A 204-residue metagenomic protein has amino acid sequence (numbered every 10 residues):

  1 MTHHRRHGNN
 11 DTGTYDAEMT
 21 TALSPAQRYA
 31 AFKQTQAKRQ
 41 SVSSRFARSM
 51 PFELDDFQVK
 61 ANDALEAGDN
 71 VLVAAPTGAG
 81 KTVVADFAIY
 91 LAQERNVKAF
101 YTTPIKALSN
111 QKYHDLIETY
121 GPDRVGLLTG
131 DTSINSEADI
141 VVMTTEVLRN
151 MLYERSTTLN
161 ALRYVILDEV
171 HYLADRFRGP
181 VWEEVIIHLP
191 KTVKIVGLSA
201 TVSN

Functional and structural regions predicted by a protein language model:
M1-D63, A67-N70: Helicase-associated low-complexity/disordered flanking segments
F52-N204: Conserved P-loop/Walker A NTP-binding site and adjacent catalytic elements of P-loop NTPases
